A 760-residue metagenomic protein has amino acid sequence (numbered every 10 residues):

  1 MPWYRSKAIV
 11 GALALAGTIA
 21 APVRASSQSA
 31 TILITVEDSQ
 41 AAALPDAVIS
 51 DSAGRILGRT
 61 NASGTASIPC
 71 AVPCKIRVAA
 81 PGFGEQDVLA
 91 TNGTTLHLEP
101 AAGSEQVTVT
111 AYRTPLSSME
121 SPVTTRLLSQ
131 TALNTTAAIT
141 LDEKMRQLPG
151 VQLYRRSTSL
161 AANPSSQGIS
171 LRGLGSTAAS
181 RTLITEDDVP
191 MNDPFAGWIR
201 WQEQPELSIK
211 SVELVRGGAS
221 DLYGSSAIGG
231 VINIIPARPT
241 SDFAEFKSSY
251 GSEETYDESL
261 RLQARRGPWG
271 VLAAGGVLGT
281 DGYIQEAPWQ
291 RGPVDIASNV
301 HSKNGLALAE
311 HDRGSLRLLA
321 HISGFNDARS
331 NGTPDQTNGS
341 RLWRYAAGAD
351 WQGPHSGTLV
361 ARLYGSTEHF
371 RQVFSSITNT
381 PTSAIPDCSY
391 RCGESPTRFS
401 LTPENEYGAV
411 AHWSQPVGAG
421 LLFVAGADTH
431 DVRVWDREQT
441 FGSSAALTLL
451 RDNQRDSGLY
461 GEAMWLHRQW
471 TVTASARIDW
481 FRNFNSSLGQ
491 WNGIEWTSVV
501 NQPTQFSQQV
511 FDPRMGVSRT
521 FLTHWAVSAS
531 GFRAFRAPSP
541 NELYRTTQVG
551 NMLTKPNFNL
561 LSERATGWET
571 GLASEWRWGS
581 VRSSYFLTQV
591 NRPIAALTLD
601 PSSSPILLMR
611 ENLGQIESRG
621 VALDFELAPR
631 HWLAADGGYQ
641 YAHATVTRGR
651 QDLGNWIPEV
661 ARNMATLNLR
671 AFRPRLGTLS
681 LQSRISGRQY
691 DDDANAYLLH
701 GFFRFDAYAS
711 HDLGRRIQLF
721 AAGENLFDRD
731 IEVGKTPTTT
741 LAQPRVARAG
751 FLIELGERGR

Functional and structural regions predicted by a protein language model:
E37-S39, A79-F83, G93-N134, D142: Short, acidic, small-residue-rich periplasmic hinge/interaction motif at the N-terminus of Gram-negative outer-membrane
T94-H97, L141-K144, Q167-G173, T182-D187 (+3 more regions): N-terminal periplasmic accessory domains that precede and gate Gram-negative outer-membrane beta-barrel machines
T125, D142-V189, D193, K210: Extracytoplasmic beta-strand/coil segments of soluble accessory domains associated with Gram-negative outer-membrane
V189-R216: Short acidic/polar hinge/loop motifs at secondary-structure boundaries that mediate gating or recognition
S220-D221, N233, S241-S249, R261-R341: Periplasmic-side early beta-strands and strand-to-turn transitions of outer-membrane beta-barrels
N326, H369-R371, D431-T440, W480-T497 (+6 more regions): Surface-exposed extracellular loop regions of Gram-negative outer-membrane beta-barrel proteins, predominantly
D335-H355, R398-E406, T448-D456, N501-T520 (+6 more regions): Outer-membrane beta-barrel signature, preferentially recognizing the C-terminal barrel domain of Gram-negative
A419, F423, L466-V472, W480-F481 (+4 more regions): Gram-negative outer-membrane beta-barrel transporters
